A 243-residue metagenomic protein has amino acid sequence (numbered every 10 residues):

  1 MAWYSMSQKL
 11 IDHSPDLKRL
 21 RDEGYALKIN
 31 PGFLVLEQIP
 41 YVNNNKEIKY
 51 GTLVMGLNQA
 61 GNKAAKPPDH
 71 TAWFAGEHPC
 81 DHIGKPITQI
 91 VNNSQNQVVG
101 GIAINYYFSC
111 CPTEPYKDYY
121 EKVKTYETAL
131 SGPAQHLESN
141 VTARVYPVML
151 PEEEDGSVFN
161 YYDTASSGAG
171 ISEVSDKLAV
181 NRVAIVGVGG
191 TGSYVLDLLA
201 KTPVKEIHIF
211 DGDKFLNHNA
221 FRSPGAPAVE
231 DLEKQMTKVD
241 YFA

Functional and structural regions predicted by a protein language model:
M1-E77: Non-catalytic protein-protein interaction scaffold segments in large eukaryotic complex-forming proteins
A60-N181: Glycine/serine-rich phosphate-binding loop and adjoining beta1-alpha1 elements at the start of nucleotide-handling
D118, V186, T237, Y241: Conserved active-site and cofactor/substrate-binding residues in soluble primary-metabolism enzymes
K122-T125, L198, Y241: Alpha-helical scaffold segments in soluble metabolic enzymes
I171-K214: Glycine-rich adenosine-cofactor-binding loop
K214-A243: Glycine-rich phosphate-binding loop and adjoining beta1-alpha1-beta2 segment of Rossmann-like nucleotide-binding folds
